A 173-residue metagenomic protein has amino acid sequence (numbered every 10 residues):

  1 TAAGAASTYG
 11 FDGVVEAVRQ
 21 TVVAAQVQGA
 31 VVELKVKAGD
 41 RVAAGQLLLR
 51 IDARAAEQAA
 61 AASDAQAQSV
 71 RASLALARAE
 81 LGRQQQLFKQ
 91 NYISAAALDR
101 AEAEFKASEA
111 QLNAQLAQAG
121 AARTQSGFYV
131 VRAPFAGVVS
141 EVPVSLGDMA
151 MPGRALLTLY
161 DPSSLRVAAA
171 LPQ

Functional and structural regions predicted by a protein language model:
T1-Q28: N-terminal beta-strand block that forms a small beta-sandwich/beta-barrel module immediately after a flexible targeting
A2, A25, V36, A53 (+7 more regions): Short, conserved catalytic or interaction motifs in soluble domains
V14, E33-K35, R41-L47, Q125 (+1 more regions): Surface-exposed patches in structured soluble domains
Q28, E33-A67: Mid-chain, structured segments of secreted extracytoplasmic proteins
G29, N91, G137: Conserved G/P- and acidic residue-centered "switch" motifs that form tight phosphate/ATP-binding loops in soluble
A55-T124, V142-S145, V167: Alpha-helical coiled-coil segments
